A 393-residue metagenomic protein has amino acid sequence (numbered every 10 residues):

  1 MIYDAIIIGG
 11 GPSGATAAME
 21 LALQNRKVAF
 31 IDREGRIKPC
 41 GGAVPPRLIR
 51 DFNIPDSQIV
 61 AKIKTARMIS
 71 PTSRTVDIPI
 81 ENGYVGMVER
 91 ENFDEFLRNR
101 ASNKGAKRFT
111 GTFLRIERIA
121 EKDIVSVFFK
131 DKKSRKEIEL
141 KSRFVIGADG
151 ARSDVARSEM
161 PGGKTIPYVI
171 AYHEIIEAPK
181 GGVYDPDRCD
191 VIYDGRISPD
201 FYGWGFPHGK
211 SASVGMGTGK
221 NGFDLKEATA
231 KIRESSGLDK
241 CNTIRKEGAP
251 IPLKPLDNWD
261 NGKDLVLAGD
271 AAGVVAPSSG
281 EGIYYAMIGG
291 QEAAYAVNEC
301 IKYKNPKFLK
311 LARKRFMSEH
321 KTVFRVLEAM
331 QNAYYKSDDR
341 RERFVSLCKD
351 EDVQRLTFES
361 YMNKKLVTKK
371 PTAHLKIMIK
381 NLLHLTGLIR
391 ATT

Functional and structural regions predicted by a protein language model:
M1-G11: Beta1/beta-strand and adjacent pyrophosphate-binding region of the FAD-binding site in flavoprotein oxidoreductases
I6, M19-C40: Glycine-rich FAD pyrophosphate-binding loop
G14-A15: N-terminal Rossmann-fold NAD(P) dinucleotide-binding loop
F30, G147, A268: Generic enzyme active-site microenvironment
R47-R98, G111: A conserved beta-strand/loop capping segment in the N-terminal third of enzymes that catalyze redox or closely related
R100-K240, D257: Predominantly flavin-linked oxidoreductase catalytic cores and closely associated redox partners
K220-C300: FAD/FMN-dependent oxidoreductases across multiple families
N298-T393: C-terminal helical "tail/cap" subdomain of flavin- and related membrane-associated enzymes
